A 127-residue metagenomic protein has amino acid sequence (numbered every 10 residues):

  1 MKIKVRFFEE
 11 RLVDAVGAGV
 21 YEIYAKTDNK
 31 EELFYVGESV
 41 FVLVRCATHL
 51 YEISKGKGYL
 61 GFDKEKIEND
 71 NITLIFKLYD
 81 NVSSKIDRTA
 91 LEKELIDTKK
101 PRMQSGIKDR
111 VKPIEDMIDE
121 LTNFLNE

Functional and structural regions predicted by a protein language model:
M1-F34, E38-E127: Boundary/linker segments flanking structured domains
